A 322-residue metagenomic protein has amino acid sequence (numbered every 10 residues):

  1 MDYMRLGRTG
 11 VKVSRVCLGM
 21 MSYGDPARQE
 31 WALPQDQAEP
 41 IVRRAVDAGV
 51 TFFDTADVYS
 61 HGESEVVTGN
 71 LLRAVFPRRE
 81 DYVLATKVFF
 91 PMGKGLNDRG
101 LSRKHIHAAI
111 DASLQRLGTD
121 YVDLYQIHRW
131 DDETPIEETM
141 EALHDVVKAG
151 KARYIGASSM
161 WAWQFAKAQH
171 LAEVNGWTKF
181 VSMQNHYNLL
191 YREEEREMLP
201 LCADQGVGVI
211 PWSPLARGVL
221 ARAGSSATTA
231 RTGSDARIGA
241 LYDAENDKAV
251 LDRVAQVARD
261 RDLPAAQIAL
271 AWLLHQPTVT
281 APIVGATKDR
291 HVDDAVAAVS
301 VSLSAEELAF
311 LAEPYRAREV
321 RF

Functional and structural regions predicted by a protein language model:
M1-Y82: N-terminal binding-site loop/beta-alpha segment at the start of enzyme catalytic domains that lines or forms
Y3, D131-E313, R318, F322: Beta/alpha (TIM)-barrel catalytic core signal, keyed to glycine-rich beta->alpha loops juxtaposed to Asp/Glu that bind
R8, L71-D81, Q115-G118, V147 (+1 more regions): Acidic (Asp/Glu)-rich catalytic clusters
S14-R15, R78-Y82, T86, D120-L124 (+4 more regions): Short acidic capping loops at alpha-helix termini that bridge into adjacent secondary structure
L18, T55, T86, L124-I127 (+4 more regions): Conserved beta-strand positions
Y23-D36, M92-H107, H128, E133: Active-site mouth loops of central-metabolism enzymes
A32-A45, G100-L117, F165-H170: Short, acidic/polar
L114-T134: Active-site groove signature of glycoside hydrolases
